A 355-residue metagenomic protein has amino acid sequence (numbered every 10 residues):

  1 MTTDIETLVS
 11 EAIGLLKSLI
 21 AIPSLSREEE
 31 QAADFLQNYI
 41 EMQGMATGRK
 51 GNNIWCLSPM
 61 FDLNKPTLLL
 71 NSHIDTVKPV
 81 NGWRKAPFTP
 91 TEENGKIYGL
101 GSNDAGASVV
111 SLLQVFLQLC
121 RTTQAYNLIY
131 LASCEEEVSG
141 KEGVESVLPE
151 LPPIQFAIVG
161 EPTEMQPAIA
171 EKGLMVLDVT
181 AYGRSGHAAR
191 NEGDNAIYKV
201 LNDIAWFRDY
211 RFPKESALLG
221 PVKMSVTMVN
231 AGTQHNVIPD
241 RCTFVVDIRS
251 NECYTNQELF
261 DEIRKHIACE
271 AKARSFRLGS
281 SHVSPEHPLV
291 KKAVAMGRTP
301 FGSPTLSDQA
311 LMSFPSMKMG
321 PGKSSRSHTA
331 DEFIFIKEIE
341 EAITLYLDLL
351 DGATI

Functional and structural regions predicted by a protein language model:
T2-P79, R241-V245, L259-E262, I336-E340 (+1 more regions): N-terminal helical capping/dimerization or prosegment-like subdomains of hydrolases acting on amide or phosphate bonds
T7, I169, V176-I355: Metal-dependent amide/peptide-bond hydrolase catalytic core, centered on the "pita-bread" metallohydrolase fold
K17, Q37, V110-L113, L117 (+3 more regions): Predominant activation on well-ordered alpha-helical scaffold segments within soluble catalytic domains
E41-A46, K50-N52, N64-K65, R121-A125 (+4 more regions): Short glycine/proline-enriched coil/turn segments at helix->beta-strand junctions
T47, P90-E92, V226-V229: A structural signal for short hydrophobic beta-strand segments in well-ordered beta-sheet cores
K65-I129: Active-site metal-coordination/substrate-binding segment of hydrolases, especially metallo-dependent peptidases
L68-L70, L131, F156-I158, M317-M319: Hydrophobic/aromatic beta-strand patches that form the interior of the parallel beta-sheet core in alpha/beta enzyme
V109-V176, T180, T354: Acidic/histidine-rich catalytic neighborhood of metal-dependent amide-processing enzymes
